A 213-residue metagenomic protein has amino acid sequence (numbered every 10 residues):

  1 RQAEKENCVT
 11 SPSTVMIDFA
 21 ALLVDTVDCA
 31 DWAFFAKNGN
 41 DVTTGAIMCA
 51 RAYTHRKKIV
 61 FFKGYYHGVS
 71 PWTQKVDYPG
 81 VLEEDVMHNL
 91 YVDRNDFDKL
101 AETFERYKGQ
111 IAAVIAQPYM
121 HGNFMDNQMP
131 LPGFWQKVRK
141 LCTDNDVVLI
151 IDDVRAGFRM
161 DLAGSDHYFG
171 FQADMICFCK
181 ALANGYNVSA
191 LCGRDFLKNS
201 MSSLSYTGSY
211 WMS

Functional and structural regions predicted by a protein language model:
R1-S213: Conserved N-terminal phosphate-binding loop of PLP-dependent enzymes in the Aspartate aminotransferase
